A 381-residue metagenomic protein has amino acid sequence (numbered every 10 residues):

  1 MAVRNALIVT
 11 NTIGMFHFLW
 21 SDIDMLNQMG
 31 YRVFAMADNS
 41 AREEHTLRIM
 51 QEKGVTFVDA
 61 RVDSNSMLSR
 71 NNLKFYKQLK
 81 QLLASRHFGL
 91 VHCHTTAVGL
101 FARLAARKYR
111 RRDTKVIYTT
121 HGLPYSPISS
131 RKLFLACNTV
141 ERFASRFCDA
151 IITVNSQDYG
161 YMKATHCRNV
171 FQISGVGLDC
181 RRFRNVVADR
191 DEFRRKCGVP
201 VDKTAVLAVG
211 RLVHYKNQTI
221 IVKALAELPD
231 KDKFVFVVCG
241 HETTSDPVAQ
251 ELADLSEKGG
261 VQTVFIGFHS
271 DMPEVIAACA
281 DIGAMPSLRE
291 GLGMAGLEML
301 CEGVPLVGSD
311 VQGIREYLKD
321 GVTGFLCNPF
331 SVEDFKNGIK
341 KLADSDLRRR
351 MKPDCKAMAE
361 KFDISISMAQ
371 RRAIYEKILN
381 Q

Functional and structural regions predicted by a protein language model:
L7-N71, Q157-K163, T244: N-terminal strand-loop element at the rim of the active site of nucleotide-sugar-dependent glycosyltransferases
F16-S21, T204-E227, E333: A conserved mid-protein helix/loop that constitutes part of the nucleotide-sugar donor-binding site
E43-L47, E192, D232-Q262: Short, structured helix-loop element that forms part of the nucleotide-activated donor/catalytic region
V58, R142-D189: Donor nucleotide-sugar binding/catalytic pocket of nucleotide-sugar-dependent glycosyltransferases
T244-A249, G260-S270, V275, F325-L326: Active-site donor-binding acidic/aromatic loop of nucleotide-activated sugar and phosphosugar transferases involved
L288: Aromatic "clamp/platform" in nucleotide-sugar-dependent glycosyltransferases that forms part of the donor/acceptor
P305-G308: Short hydrophobic beta-strand element within catalytic cores of glycosyltransferases and related nucleotide-activated
D320-G321, F325-V332, K340-D346: Conserved acidic donor-binding segment of nucleotide-sugar-dependent glycosyltransferases
